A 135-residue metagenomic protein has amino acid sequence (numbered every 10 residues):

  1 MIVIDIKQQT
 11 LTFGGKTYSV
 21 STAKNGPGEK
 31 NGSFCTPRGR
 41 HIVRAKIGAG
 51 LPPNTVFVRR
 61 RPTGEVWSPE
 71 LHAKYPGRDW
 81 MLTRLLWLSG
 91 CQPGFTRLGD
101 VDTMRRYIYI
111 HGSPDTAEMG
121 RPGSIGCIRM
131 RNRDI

Functional and structural regions predicted by a protein language model:
M1-R105: Gly/Pro-biased beta-strand-loop elements
R84-S89, R106-I135: Active-site scaffold segments
